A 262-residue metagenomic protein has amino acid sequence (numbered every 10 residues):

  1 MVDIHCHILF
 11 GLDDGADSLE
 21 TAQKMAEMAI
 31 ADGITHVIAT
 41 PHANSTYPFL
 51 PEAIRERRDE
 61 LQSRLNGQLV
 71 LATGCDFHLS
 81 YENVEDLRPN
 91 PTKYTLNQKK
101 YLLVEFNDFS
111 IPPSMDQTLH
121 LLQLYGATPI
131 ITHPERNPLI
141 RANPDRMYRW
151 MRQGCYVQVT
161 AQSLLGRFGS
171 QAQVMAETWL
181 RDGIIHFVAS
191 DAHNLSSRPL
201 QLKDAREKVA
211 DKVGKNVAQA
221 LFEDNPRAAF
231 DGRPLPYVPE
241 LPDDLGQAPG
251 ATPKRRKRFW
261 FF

Functional and structural regions predicted by a protein language model:
M1-Q68: An N-terminally biased module of ancient metal coordination in phosphate/nucleic-acid-related enzymes
V2-I4, V37-T40, A72-D76, I130-T132 (+2 more regions): Active-site neighborhood of phospho(di)ester-bond hydrolases with catalytic His/Asp-centered motifs
I30, Q123, L180-R181: Non-catalytic positions within long, well-ordered alpha-helices that form the structural scaffold/packing of enzyme
N44-Y47, H78-S80, R136-I140, L164-R167 (+1 more regions): Active-site environment of divalent metal-dependent phosphoester hydrolases
P48-E56, L65-V70, S197-E223: Short acidic, glycine/proline-enriched helix-loop-strand junctions
L50-Q158, P236, L241-F262: Extended substrate/RNA-proximal surfaces in nucleic-acid metabolism proteins
R167-G169, K215-D243: C-terminal helical cap
I184-L200: Short acidic/histidine-rich active-site segments
